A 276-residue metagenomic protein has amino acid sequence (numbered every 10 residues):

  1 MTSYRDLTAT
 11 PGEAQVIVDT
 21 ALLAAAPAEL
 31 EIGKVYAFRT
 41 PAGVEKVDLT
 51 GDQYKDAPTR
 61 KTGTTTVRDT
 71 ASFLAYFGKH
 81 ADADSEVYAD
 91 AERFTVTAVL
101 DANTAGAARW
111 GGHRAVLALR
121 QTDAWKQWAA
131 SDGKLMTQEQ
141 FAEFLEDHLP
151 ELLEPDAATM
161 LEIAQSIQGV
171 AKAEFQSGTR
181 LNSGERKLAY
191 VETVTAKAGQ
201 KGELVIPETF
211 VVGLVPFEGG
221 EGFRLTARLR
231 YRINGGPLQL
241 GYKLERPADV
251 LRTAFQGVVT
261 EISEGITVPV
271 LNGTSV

Functional and structural regions predicted by a protein language model:
M1-A102, G265, P269-V276: An N-terminally focused, membrane-permeabilizing/fusogenic/translocator signature enriched in pore-forming
E29, D84-E92, V99-G111, Q121 (+1 more regions): Amphipathic, membrane-inserting segments
Y54-T62, W125-A130, D147-H148, L244: Charged, low-complexity surface segments at secondary-structure and domain boundaries
K61-R68, D132-M136, Q140, P155-A158 (+3 more regions): Alpha-helix boundary/N-cap detector
A71-G78, T97, E139-E146, P150 (+4 more regions): Generic detector of well-ordered alpha-helical segments enriched in charged/polar residues, highlighting helical
R120-M136: Short N-terminal edge-element motif at the start of the domain
G133-S183: Membrane-inserting effector segments that mediate pore formation, membrane fusion, or transient membrane insertion
